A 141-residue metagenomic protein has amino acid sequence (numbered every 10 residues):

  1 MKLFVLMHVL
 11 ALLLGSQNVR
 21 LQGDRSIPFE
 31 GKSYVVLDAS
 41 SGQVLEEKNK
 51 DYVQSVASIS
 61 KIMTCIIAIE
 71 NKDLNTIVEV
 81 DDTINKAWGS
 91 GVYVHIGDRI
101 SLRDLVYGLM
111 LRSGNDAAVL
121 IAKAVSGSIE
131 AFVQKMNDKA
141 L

Functional and structural regions predicted by a protein language model:
M1-K2, L102: Structural motif marking the loop-to-transmembrane transition
K2-R20: Sec-dependent N-terminal signal peptides of Gram-positive bacterial secreted proteins and lipoproteins
N18-L141: Active-site-adjacent loops and short helices of periplasmic peptidoglycan-processing enzymes
